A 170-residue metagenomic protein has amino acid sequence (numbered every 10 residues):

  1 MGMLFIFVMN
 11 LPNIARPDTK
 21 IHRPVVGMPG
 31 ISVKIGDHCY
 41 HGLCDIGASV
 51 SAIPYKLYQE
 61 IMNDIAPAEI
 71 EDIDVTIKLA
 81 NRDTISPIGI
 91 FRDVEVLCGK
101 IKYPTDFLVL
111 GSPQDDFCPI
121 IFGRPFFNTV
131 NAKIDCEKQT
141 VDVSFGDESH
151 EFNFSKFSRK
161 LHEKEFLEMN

Functional and structural regions predicted by a protein language model:
M1-N170: Proline- and glycine-rich low-complexity segments
